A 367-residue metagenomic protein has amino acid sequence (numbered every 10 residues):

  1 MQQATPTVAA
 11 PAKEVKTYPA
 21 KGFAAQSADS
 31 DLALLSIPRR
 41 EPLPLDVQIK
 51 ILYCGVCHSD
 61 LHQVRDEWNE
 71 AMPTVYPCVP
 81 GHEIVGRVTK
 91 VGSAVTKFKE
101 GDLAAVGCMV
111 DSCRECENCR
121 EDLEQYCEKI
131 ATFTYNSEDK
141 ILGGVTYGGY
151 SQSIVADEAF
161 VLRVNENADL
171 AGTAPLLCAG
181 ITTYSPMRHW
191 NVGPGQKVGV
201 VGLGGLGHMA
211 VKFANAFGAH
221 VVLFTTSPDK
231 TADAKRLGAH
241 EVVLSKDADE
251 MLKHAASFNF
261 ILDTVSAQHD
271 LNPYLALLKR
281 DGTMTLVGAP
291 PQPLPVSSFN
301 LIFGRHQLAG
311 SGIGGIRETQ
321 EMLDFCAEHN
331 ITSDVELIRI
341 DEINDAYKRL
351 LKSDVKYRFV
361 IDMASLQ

Functional and structural regions predicted by a protein language model:
M1-V85, G148, Q152-A156, A364-Q367: Short N-terminal strand-loop motif that marks the start of NAD(P)H/FAD-dependent oxidoreductase cofactor-binding domains
Q2-Y18, I316-Q367: C-terminal hydrophobic helical "lid"/dimerization subdomain of Rossmann-like NAD(P)H-dependent oxidoreductases
R40-C54, W68-R120, Q125, N165-A168: Glycine-rich beta-strand-centered segment in the early N-terminal region that forms part of a ligand/cofactor-binding
P73, C113-V201: NAD(P)H dinucleotide-binding glycine-rich loop of Rossmann-like/cofactor-binding domains, especially the beta1-alpha1
P194-L203, F213-P273: Adenosine-nucleotide cofactor-binding segment
G207-H208: N-terminal Rossmann-fold NAD(P) dinucleotide-binding loop
V265-I340, M363-Q367: Glycine-rich phosphate-binding loop and adjacent beta-alpha segment of Rossmann(oid) nucleotide-cofactor-binding
